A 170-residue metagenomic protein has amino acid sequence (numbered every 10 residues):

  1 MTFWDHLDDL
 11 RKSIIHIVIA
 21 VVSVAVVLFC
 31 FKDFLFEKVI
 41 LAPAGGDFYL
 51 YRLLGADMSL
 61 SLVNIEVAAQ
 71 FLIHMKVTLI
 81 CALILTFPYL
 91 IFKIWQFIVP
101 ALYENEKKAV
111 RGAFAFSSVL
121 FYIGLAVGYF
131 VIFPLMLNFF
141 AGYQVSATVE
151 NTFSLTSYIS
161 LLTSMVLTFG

Functional and structural regions predicted by a protein language model:
M1-G170: Membrane topogenic/interface segments and analogous intrinsically disordered interaction regions
